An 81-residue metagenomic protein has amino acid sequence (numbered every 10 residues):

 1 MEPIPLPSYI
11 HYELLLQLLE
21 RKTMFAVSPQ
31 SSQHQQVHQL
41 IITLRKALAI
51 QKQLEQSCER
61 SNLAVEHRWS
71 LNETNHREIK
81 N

Functional and structural regions predicted by a protein language model:
M1-Q30: N-terminal acidic leader/helix
Q33-N81: Low-complexity intrinsically disordered segments
